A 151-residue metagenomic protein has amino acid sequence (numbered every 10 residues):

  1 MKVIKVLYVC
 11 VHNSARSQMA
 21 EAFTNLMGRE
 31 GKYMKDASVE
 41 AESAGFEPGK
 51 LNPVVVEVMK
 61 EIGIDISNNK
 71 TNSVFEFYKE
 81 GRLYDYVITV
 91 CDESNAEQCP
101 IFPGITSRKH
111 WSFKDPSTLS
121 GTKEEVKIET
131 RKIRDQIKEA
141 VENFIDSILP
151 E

Functional and structural regions predicted by a protein language model:
M1-Y78: Conserved active-site segments centered on acidic
S14, D92-N95: Short glycine-rich anion-binding loops that position phosphate/pyrophosphate groups of nucleotides and phosphorylated
R82-L83: Alpha-helix C-terminal capping/helix-to-coil transition sites in glycosyltransferase folds
Y86-C91: Acidic beta-strand-to-loop metal/phosphate-binding motif
N95-E151: Phosphate-binding/catalytic loops
